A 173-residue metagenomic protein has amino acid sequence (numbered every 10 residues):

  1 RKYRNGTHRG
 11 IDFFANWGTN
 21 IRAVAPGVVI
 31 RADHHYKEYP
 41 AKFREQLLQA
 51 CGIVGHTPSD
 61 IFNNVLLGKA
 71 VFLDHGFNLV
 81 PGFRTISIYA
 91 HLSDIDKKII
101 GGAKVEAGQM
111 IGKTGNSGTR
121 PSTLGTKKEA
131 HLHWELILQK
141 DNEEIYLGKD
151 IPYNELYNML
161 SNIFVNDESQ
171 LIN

Functional and structural regions predicted by a protein language model:
R1-K69, G76-L79, E106-A107, R120 (+1 more regions): Surface-exposed, glycine-biased beta-strand/turn segments
I11, G68-I100: Active-site region of chymotrypsin-like
D12, R22-A23, V71-D74, S87-I88 (+2 more regions): Structural recognition of the beta-strand scaffold that forms the well-ordered cores of secreted hydrolase catalytic
D33, F77, S93, G115 (+1 more regions): A generic structural motif
G82, K97-A103, Q109-N116, R120-N173: Acidic, glycine-rich catalytic/binding loops that coordinate metals and/or anionic ligands
